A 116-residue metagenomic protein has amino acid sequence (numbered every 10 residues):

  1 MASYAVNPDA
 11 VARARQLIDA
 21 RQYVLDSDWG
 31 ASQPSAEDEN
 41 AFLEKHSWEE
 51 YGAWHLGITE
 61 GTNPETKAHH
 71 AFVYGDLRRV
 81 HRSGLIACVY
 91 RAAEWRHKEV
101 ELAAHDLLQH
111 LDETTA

Functional and structural regions predicted by a protein language model:
M1-A116: A charge-rich, low-complexity, intrinsically flexible signal that marks solvent-exposed coils, linkers, repeats
